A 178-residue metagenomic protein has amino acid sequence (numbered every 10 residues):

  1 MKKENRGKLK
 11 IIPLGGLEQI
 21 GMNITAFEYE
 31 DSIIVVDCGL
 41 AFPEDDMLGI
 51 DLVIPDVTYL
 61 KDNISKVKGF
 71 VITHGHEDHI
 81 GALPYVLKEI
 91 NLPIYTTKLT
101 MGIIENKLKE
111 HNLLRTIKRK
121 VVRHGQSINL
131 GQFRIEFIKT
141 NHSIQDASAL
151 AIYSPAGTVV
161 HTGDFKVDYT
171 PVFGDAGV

Functional and structural regions predicted by a protein language model:
K2-V71, H76-V178: His/Asp/Glu-rich metal-coordinating catalytic cores of metallo-dependent phosphodiesterases/hydrolases acting on
